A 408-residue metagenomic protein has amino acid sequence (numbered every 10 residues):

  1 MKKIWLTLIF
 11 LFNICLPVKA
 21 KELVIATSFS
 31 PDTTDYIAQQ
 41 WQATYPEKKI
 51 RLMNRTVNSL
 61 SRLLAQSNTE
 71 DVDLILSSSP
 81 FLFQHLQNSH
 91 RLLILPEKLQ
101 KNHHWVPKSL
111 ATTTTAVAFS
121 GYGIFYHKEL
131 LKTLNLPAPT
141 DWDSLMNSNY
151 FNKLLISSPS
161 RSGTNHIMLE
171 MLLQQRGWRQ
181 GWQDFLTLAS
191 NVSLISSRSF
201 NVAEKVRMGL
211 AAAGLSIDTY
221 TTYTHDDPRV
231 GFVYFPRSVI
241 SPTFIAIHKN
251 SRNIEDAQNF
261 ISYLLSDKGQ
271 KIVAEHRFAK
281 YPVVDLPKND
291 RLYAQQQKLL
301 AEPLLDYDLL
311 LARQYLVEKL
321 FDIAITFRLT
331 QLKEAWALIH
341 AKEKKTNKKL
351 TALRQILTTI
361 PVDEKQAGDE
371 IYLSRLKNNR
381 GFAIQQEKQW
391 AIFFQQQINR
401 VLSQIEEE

Functional and structural regions predicted by a protein language model:
K21-Q84: Early extracytoplasmic/lumenal segment of secretory-pathway proteins
D35, D71, S78-F83, Q87-S196 (+1 more regions): Extracytoplasmic ligand-binding site segments that recognize negatively charged/polar headgroups
T56-V57, L76-F81, L99, R198-S199 (+1 more regions): Beta->alpha turn/N-cap motifs
F81-H85, R207, A211-R229: A ligand-binding cleft/hinge motif common to bilobed small-molecule-binding domains
N102-H104, S120, D184-A189, I195 (+1 more regions): Periplasmic-binding protein-like
F125-L130, I240-I254, I272-V273: A bilobed periplasmic-binding-protein/Venus flytrap-type ligand-binding module shared by bacterial periplasmic
H248-D256, I261-L311: Mature extracytoplasmic/periplasmic domains
H340-E408: C-terminal non-catalytic accessory extensions
